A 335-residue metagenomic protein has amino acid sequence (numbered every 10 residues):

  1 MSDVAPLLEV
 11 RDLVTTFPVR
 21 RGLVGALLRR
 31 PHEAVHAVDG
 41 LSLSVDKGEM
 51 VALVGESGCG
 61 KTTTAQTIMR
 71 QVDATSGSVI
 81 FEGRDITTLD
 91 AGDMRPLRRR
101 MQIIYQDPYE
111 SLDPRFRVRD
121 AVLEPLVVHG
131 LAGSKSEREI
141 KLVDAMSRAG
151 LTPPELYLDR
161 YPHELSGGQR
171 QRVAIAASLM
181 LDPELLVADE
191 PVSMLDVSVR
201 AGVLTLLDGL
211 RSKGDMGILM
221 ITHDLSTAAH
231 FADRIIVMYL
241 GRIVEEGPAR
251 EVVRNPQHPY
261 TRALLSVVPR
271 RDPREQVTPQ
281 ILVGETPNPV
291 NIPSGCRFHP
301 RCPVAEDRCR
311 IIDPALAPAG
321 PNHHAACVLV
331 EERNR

Functional and structural regions predicted by a protein language model:
D3-P6, V19-R29, A34, E155-L156 (+1 more regions): Short catalytic/signature loops enriched in Gly
V54-E56: The feature captures the beta-strand-to-loop junction immediately N-terminal to the Walker
G77-D85: Conserved ABC transporter NBD signature motif
R84-D85, S136-L156, G209, L265-S266: Conserved ABC ATPase "signature" region
Y161-L165, Q169: Conserved ABC ATPase signature
M180-E184: A short, proline-enriched helix->beta-strand linker immediately N-terminal to the Walker B motif in ABC-type P-loop
P191, L195, V199-V277: P-loop NTP-binding/switch modules centered on Walker-like glycine-rich loops
